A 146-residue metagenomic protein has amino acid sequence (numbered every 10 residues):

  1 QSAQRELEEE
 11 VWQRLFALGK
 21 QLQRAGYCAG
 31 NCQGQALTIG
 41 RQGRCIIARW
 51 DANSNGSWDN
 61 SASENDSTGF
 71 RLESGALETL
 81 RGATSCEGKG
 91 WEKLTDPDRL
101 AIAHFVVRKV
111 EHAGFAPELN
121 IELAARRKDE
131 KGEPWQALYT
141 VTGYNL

Functional and structural regions predicted by a protein language model:
Q1-Q23: Aliphatic-rich helix starts adjacent to a transmembrane/signal segment
R5, C45-I47, L119: Residue-level detection of beta-strand scaffold positions
E9-E10, A62, E133: Generic detector of ordered secondary-structure context
L22-Q23, G75, G82, R126 (+1 more regions): Residue-level marker of positions within ordered structural domains that often coincide with functionally constrained
C32, T38-A113: Type IV pilin-like appendage domain
A36-I39, D129-K131: Short secondary-structure boundary/capping segments within folded domains
W91, D98-L146: Short linear sequence signals and composition-biased patches located at protein termini or domain-edge surfaces
